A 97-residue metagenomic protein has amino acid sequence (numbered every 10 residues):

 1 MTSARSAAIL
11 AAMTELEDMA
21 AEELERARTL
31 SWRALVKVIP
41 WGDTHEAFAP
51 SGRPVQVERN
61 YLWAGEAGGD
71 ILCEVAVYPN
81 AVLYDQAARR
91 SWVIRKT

Functional and structural regions predicted by a protein language model:
T2-T97: Flexible, low-complexity segments enriched in proline/glycine/serine and punctuated by aromatic residues
